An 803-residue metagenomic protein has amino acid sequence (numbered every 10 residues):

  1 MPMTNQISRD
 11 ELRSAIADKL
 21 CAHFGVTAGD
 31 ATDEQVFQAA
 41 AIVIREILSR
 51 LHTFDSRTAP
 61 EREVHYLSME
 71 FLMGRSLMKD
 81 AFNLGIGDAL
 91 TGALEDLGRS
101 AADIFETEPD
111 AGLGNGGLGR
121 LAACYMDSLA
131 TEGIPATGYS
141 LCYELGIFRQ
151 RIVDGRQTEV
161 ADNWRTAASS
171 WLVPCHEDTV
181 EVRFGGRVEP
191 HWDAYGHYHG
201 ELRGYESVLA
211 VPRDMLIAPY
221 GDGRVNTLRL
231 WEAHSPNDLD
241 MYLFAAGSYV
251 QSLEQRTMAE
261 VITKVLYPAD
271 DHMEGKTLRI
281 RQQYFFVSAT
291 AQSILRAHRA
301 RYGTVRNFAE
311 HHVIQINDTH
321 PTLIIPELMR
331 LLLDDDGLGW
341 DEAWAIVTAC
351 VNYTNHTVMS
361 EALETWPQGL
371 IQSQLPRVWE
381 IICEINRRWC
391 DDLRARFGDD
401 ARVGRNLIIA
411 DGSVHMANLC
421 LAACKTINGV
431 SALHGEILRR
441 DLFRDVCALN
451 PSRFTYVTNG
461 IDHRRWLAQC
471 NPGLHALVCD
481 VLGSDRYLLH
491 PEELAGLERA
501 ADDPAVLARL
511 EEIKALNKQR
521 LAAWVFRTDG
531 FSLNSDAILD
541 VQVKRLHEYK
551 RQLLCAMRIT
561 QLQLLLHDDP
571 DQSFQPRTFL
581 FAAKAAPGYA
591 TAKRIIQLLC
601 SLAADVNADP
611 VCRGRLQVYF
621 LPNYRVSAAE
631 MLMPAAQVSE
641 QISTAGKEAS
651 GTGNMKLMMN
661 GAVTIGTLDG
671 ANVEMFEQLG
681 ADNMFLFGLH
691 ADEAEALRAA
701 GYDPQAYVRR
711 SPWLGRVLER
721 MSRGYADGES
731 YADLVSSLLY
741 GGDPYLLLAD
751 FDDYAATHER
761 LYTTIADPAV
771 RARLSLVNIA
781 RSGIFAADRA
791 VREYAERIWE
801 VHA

Functional and structural regions predicted by a protein language model:
M1-A803: A conserved ligand/cofactor-binding region detector
